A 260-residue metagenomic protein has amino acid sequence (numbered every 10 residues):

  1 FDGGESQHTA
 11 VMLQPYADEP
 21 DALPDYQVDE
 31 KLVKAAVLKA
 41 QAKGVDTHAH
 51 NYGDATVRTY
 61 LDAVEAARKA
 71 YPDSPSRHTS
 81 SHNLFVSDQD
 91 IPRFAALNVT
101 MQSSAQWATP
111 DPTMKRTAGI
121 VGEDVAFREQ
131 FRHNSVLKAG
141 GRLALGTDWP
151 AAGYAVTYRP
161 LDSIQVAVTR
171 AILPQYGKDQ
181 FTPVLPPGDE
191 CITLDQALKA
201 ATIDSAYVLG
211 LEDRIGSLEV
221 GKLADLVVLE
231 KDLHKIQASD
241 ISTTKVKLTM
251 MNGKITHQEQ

Functional and structural regions predicted by a protein language model:
F1-D46, I91: Active-site-adjacent helix-turn-beta-strand microarchitecture at beta-sheet edges that either contains or buttresses
F1-V11, N98-T109, T169: Non-cysteine beta-strand/loop elements that form the S-adenosyl-L-methionine
A35-T47, A55-H78, H82, Q89-P92 (+4 more regions): His/Asp/Glu-enriched, well-ordered alpha-helical/loop segment that forms or immediately abuts the divalent-metal
E259-Q260: Extracellular/periplasmic ectodomains of large secreted or surface enzymes and adhesion receptors
